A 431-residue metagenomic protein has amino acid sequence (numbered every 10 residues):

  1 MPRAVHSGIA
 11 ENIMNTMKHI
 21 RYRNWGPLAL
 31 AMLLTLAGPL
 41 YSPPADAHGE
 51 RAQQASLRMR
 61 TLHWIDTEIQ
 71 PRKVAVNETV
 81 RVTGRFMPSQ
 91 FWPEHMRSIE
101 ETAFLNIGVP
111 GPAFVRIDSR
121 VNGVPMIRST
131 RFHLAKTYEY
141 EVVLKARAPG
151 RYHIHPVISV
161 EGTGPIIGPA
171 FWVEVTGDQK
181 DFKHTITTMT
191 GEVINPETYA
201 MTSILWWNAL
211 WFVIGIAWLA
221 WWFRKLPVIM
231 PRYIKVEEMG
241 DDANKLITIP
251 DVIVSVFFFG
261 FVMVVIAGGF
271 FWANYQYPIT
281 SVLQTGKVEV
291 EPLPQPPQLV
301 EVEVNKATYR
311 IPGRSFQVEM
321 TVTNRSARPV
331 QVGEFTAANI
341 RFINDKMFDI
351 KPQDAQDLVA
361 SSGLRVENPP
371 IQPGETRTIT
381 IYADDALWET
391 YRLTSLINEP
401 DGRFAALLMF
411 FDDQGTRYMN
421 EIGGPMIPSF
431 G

Functional and structural regions predicted by a protein language model:
R51-V80, Q295-V304: N-terminal edge beta-strand
L62-W64, P110-I127, D349-R365: Short beta-strand and strand-turn-strand segments in soluble, beta-rich domains
V74-G168: Membrane-proximal low-complexity regions enriched in glycine and acidic/polar residues
W172-N208: Short, aromatic-rich amphipathic segments at membrane interfaces that lie adjacent to a transmembrane helix or signal
I214-V256: Juxtamembrane interface at the cytosolic side of transmembrane helices
K245-Q276: Internal/C-terminal transmembrane anchor helices
A273-G431: C-terminal soluble domains/tails of integral membrane proteins
